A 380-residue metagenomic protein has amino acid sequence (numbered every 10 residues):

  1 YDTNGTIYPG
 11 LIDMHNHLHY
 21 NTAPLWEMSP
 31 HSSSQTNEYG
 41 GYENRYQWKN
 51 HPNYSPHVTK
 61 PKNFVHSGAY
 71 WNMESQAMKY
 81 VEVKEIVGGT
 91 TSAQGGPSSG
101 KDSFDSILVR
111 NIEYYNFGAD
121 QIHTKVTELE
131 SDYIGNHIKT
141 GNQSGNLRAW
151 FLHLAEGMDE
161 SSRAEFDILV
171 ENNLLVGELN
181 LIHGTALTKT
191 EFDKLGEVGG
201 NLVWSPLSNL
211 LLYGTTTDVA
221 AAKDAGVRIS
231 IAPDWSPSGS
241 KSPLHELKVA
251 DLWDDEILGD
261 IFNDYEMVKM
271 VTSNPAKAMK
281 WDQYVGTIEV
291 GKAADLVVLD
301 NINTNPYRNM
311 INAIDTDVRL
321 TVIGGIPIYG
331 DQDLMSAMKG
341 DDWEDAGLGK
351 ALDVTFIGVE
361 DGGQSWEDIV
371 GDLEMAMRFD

Functional and structural regions predicted by a protein language model:
Y1-Y8: Active-site metal-binding motif and surrounding structural segment of the metallo-beta-lactamase
G10, K84, K194, A221 (+1 more regions): Hydrophobic/aromatic ligand-binding patch that stacks against planar heteroaromatic rings of cofactors or nucleotides
G10-A23, A149-G157: Histidine-centered catalytic micro-motifs
N16-G40, N44-T127, K139-Q143, K269-D380: Active-site microenvironment of metallo-dependent hydrolases
E85, L195, L202, L247 (+1 more regions): Conserved, mostly hydrophobic/aromatic
G95-S240, E256: Active-site core of metal-dependent hydrolases
N172-E178, T215-N303, N312-P327: His/Asp/Glu-enriched, well-ordered alpha-helical/loop segment that forms or immediately abuts the divalent-metal
E191, V198-G200, G226-V227, D255-I261 (+4 more regions): Charged catalytic cores and adjacent phosphate/nucleic-acid-binding surfaces used for phosphate/nucleic-acid chemistry
